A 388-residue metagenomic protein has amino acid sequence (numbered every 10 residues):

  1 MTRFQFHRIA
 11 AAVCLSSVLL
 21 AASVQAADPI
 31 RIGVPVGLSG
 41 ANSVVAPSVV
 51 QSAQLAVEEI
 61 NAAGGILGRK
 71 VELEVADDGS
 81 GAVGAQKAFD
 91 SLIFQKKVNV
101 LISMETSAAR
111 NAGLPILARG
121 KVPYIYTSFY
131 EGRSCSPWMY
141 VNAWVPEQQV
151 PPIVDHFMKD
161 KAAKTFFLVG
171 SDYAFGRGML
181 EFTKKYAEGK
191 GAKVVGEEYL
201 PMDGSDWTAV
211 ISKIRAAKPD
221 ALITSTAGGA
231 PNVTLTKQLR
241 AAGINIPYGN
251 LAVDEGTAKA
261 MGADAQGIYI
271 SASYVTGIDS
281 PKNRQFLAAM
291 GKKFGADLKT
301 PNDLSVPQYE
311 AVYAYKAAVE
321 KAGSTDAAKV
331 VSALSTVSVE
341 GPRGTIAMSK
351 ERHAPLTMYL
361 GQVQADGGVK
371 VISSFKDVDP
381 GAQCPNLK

Functional and structural regions predicted by a protein language model:
T2-Q5, I9-S16, A26-K388: Extracytosolic ligand-binding ectodomains
